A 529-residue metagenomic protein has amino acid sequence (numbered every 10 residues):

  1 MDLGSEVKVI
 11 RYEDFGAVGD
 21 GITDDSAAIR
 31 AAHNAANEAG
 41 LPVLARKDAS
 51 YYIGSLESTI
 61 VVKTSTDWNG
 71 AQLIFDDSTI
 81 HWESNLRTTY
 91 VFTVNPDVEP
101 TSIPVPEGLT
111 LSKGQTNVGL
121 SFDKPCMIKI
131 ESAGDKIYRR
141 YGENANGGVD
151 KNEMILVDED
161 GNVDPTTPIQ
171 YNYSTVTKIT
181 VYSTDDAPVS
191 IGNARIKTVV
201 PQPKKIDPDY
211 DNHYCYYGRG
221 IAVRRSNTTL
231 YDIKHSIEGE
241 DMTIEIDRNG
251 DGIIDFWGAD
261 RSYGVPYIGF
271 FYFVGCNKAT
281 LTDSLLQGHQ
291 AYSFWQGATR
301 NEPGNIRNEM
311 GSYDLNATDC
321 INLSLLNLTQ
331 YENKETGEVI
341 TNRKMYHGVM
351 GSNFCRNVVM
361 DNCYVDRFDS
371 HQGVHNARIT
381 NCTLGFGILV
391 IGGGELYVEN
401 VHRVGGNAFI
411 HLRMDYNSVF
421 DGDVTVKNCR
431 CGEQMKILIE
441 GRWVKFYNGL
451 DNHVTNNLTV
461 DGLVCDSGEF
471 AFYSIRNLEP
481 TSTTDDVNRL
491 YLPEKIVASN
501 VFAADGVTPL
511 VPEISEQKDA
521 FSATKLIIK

Functional and structural regions predicted by a protein language model:
M1-V9: Glycine-rich, low-complexity segments
Y12-R46, S112-S121: Acidic Gly/Asp/Thr-rich repetitive segments characteristic of extracellular carbohydrate-active and adhesion proteins
S26, H33, E38-R87, S132-K151 (+4 more regions): N-terminal extracellular ligand-recognition/capping segment immediately after the signal peptide
D48-Y51, K129-I137, T166-Y171, N193-V200 (+6 more regions): Generic short beta-strand segments
S55-L56, F75-I80, V200-I206, E238-G269 (+9 more regions): Short glycine/acidic-rich loop motifs that flank beta-strands on beta-rich extracellular proteins
I60-S65, T180-G192, R219-H235, I254-F256 (+10 more regions): Surface-exposed loop/turn motifs in large extracellular/passenger domains
D67, V91-K113, G119-G134, T184-I206 (+2 more regions): Parallel beta-helix/beta-solenoid
N146-M154, D158-D207, N212-Y214: Small/polar beta-strand repeat architecture
